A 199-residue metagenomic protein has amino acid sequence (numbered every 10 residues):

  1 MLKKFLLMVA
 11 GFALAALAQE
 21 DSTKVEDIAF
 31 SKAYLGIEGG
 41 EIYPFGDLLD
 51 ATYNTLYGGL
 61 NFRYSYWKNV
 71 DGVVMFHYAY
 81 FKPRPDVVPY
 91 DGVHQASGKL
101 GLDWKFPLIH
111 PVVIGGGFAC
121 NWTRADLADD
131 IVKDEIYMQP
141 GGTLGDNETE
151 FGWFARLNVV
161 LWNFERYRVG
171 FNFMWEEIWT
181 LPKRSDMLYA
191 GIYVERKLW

Functional and structural regions predicted by a protein language model:
L2-M8: Sec-dependent signal peptide recognition, specifically the positively charged N-region followed immediately by
V9-A18: Hydrophobic h-region of N-terminal signal peptides that target proteins for export in Gram-negative bacteria
A18-G72, A79, G191, E195-W199: Short glycine/proline- and aromatic-enriched beta-strand/turn motifs that initiate or cap beta-hairpins
E20-F30, Y34, Y78-Y80, A96-G98 (+2 more regions): Gram-negative and organellar
S31-A33, T52-G58, Y90-G98, N147-W153 (+1 more regions): Residues that define the transmembrane beta-barrel architecture of outer-membrane proteins
F45-L48, P83-Y90, M138-G145, E176-L181: Extracellular loop and loop/strand-boundary signature of outer-membrane beta-barrel proteins
G59-I136, L161-Y167, E195-W199: Gram-negative (and chloroplast) outer-membrane scaffold detector with strong preference for beta-barrel transmembrane
F81, T143-L144, E150-W199: Predominantly the C-terminal beta-signal and adjacent terminal strand-loop region of outer-membrane beta-barrel
